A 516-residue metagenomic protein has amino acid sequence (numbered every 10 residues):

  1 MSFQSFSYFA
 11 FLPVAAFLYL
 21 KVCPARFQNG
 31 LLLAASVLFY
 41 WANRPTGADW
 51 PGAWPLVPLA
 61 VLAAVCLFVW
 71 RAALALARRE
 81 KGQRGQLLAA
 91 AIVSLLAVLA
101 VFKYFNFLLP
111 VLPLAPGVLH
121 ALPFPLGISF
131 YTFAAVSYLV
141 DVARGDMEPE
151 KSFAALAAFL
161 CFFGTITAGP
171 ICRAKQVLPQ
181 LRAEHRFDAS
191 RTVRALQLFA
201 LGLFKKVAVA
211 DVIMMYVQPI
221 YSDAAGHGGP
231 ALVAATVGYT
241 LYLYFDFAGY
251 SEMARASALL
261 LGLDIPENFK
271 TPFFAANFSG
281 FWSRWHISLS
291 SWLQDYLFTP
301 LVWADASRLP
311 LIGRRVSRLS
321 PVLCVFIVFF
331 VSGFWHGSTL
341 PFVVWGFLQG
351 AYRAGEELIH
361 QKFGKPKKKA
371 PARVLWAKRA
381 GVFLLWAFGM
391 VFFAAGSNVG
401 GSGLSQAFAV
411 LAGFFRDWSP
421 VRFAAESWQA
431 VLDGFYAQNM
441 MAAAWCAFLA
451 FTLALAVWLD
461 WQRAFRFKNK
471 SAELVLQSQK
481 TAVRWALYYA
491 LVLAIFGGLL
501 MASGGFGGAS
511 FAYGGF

Functional and structural regions predicted by a protein language model:
M1-G515: Membrane-embedded transmembrane alpha-helical bundles that form the catalytic cores of multi-pass lipid-modifying
